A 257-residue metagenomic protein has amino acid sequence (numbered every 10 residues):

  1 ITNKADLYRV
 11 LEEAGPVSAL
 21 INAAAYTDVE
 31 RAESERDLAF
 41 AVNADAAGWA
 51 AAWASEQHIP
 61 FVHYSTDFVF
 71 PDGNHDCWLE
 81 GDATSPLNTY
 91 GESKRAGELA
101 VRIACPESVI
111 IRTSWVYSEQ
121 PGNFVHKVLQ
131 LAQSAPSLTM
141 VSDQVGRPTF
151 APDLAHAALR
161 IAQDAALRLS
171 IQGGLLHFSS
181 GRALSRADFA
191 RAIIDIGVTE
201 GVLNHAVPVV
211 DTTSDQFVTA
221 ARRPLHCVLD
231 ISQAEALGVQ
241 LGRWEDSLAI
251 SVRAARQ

Functional and structural regions predicted by a protein language model:
I1-V42: NAD(P)H-binding glycine-rich loop region in Rossmannoid oxidoreductase-like domains and their noncatalytic homologs
Y8, S34-V62: NAD(P)-cofactor binding segment of oxidoreductase domains
L11, A158-A162, I193, I231 (+1 more regions): Hydrophobic "lid"/C-terminal helical patch of Rossmann-like NAD(P)-dependent dehydrogenase/epimerase domains
L20-A24, F61-T66, P71, I111-T113: SDR active-site strand-loop-helix element
S34, A41, D45-W49, V69-I111 (+1 more regions): Catalytic helix-loop patch of NAD(P)-dependent Rossmann-fold dehydrogenases
L99-R160: NAD(P)-dependent short-chain dehydrogenase/reductase
A157, D164-T219: Mid/C-terminal beta-alpha module of Rossmann-like enzyme folds, strongest in SDR-family dehydrogenases/epimerases
G242-Q257: Amphipathic terminal alpha-helices
